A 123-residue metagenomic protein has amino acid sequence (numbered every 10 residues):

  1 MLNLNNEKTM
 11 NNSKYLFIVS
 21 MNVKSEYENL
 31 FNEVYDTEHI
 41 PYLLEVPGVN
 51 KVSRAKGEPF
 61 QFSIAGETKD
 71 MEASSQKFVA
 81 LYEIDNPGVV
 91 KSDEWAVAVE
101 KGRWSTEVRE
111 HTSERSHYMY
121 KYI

Functional and structural regions predicted by a protein language model:
L2-I123: Macromolecular interaction modules
